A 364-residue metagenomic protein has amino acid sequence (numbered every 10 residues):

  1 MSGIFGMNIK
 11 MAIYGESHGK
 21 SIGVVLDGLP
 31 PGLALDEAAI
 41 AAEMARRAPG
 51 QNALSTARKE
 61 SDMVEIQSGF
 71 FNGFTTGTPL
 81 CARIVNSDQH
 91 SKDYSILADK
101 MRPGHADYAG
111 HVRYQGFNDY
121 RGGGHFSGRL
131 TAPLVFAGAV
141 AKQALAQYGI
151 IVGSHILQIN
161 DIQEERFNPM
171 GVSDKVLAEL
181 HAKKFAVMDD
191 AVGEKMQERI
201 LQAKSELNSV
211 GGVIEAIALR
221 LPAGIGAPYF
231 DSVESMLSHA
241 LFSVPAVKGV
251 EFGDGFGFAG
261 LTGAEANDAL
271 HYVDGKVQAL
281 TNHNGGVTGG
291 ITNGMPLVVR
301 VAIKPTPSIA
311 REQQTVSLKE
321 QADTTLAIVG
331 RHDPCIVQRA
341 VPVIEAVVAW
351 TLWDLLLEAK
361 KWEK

Functional and structural regions predicted by a protein language model:
M1-R58: N-terminal, positively charged regions that mediate nucleic acid binding
K10, S308-K364: Internal helix-turn-beta structural module
K10-G15, N118-L130, A223-A227, N282-V287 (+1 more regions): A short glycine/serine-rich beta->alpha loop
Y14, K20, L207-D323: Glycine-rich anion/phosphate-binding loop at the beta-strand->alpha-helix junction
K20-G32, R129-S154, D231-H239, M295-T306 (+1 more regions): Alpha-helical support elements that line or immediately flank enzyme active sites and cofactor-binding pockets
M44-P103, D107-A109: Glycine-rich, N-terminal phosphate-binding loop and its surrounding beta-alpha-beta segment
A98-G124, T315-H332: Short acidic, glycine/tyrosine-flanked loop/strand segments centered on an H-E-D-like triad
R113-Y229: Glycine-rich, mobile lid/loop segments that gate access to catalytic sites or pores
